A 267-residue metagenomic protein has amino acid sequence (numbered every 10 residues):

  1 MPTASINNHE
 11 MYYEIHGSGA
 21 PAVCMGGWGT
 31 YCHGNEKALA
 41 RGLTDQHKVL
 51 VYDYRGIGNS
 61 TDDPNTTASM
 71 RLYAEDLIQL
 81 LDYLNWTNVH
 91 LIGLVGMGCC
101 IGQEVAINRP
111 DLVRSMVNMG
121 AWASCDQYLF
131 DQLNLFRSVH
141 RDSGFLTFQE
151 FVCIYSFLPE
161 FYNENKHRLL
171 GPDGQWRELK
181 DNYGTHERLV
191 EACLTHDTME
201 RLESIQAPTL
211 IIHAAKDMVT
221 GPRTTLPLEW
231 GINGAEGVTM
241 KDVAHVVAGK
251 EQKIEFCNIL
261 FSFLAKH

Functional and structural regions predicted by a protein language model:
N7-D62: Conserved HGGG/HGGXW glycine-rich cap/lid loop of the alpha/beta-hydrolase fold
L50-I92: Active-site loop/oxyanion-hole signature of alpha/beta-hydrolase fold enzymes
Q103-I107, R114-S143: Flexible "cap/lid" loop of the alpha/beta hydrolase fold
Q127-L129, T147-H196, E200-R201: Conserved alpha/beta-hydrolase catalytic His-Asp/Glu region
I205, I211-H213: Short beta-strand/loop motif that positions the catalytic acidic residue of the alpha/beta-hydrolase fold
K216-T220: Acidic catalytic loop of the alpha/beta-hydrolase fold
T225-V246: Catalytic histidine neighborhood in serine/cysteine hydrolases with alpha/beta-hydrolase-type architecture
V243-C257: Catalytic histidine-centered segment of alpha/beta-hydrolase-like enzymes
